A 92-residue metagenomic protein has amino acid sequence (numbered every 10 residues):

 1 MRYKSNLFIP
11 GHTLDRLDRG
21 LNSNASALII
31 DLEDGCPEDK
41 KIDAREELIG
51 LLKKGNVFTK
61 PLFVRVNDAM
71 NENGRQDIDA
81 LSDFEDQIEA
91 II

Functional and structural regions predicted by a protein language model:
M1-N24, L28-I92: Conserved alpha/beta-domain cores
